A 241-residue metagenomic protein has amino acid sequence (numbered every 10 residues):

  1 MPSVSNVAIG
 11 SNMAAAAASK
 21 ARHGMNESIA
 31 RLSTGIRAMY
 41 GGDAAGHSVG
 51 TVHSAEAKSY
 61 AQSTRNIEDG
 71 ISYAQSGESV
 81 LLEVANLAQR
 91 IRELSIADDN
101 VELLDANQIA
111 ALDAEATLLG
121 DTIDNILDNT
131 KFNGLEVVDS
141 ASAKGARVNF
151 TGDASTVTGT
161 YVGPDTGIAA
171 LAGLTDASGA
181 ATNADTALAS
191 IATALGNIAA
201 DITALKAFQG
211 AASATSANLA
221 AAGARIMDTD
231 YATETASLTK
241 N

Functional and structural regions predicted by a protein language model:
M1-H23, E27, S33-S59, T64-S216 (+3 more regions): Amphipathic alpha-helical coiled-coil/heptad-repeat segments
